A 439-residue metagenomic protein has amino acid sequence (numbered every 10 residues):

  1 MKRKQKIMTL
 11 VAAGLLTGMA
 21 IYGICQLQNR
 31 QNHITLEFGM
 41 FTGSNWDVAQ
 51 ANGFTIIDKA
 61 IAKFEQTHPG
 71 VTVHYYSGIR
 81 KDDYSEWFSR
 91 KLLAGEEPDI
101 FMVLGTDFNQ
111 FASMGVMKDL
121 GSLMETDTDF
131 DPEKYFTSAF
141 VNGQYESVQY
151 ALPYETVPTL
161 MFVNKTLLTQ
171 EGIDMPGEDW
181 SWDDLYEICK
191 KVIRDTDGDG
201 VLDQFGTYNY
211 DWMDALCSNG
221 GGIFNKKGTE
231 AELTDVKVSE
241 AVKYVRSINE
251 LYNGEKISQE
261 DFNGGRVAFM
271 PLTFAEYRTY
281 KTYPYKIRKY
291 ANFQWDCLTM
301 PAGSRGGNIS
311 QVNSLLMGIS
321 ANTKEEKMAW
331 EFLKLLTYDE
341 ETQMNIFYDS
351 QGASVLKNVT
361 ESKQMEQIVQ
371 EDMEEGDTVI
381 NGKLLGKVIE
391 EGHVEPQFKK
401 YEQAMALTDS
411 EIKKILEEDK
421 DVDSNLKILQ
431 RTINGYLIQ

Functional and structural regions predicted by a protein language model:
M1-Q110, S304, S410, D419-Q439: Conserved N-terminal structural module of periplasmic/extracytoplasmic solute-binding proteins
M40, Q66-T67, V236, E250 (+2 more regions): Extracytoplasmic/periplasmic substrate-recognition and gating elements
V71, L92-V103, V116-K118, G264-E276: Alpha-to-beta junction loops
I79, V103-P158, N292-P301: Hinge/lid segment of periplasmic solute-binding proteins
G121-Y135, E178, D197-F205, G221-E240 (+3 more regions): Short, solvent-exposed loop/beta-turn-alpha elements that line the ligand-binding surface or hinge of extracytoplasmic
E146-Y154, T159, T169, D183-A231 (+1 more regions): Extracytoplasmic/periplasmic solute-binding protein
I188-C189, K227-K256, M300: Glycine-centered hinge/linker elements that transmit conformational signals in sensory and ligand-binding systems
Y348-K414: Long, aromatic- and glycine/proline-rich binding clefts that accommodate carbohydrate-like moieties
